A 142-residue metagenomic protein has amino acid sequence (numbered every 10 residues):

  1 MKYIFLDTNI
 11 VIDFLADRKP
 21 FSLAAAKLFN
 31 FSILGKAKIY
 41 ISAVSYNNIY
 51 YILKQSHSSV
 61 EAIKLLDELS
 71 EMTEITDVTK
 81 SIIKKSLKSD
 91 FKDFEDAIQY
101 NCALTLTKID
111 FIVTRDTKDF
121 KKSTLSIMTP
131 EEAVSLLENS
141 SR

Functional and structural regions predicted by a protein language model:
M1-I41, K54-E61, K122, E132-R142: Short, well-structured N-terminal submotif of metal-dependent ribonuclease cores
V11-I12, Y46, I83, D119: A short, flexible beta-alpha/helix-coil linker loop
A26, V44-I82: Active-site-proximal, substrate-binding regions of enzyme catalytic domains and RNA-binding/basic surfaces
F31-S32, L69, L106: Hydrophobic helix-cap positions at the C-terminus of alpha-helices in RecA-like/P-loop ATPase nucleotide-binding cores
E74-T117: Active-site neighborhoods of divalent-metal-dependent phosphate/nucleic-acid chemistry enzymes
K118-L125: Short loop/helix-cap segments at secondary-structure boundaries that form the rim of catalytic
